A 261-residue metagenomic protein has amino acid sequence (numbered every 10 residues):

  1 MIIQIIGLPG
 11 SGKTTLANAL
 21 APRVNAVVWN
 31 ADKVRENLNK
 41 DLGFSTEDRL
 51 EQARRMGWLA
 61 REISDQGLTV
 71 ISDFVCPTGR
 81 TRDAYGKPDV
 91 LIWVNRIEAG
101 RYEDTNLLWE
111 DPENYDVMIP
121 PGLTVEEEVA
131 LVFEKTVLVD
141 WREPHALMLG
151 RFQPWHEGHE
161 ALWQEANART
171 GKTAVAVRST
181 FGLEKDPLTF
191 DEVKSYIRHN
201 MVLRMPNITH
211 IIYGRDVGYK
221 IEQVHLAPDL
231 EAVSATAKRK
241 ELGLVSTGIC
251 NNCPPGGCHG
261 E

Functional and structural regions predicted by a protein language model:
L8: P-loop (Walker A) phosphate-binding loop of NTP-binding proteins
S11: ATP-binding Walker
T14: Walker A/P-loop
A17-R61: Conserved substrate/cofactor phosphate-moiety recognition/catalytic segment in nucleotide-dependent phosphotransferases
S45-A99: Glycine-rich phosphate-binding loop used to anchor ATP phosphates in small-molecule kinases, encompassing both
A84, V94-L138: Small-molecule kinase domains that catalyze NTP-dependent phosphoryl transfer to phosphate-bearing small molecules
V137-E261: Nucleotidyltransferase catalytic core that binds NTPs
